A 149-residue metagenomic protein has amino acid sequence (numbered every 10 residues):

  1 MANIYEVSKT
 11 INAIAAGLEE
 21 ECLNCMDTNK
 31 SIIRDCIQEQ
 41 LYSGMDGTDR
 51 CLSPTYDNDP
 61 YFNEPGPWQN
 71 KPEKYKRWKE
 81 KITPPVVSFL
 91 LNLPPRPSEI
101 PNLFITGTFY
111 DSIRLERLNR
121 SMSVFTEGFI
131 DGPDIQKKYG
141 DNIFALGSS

Functional and structural regions predicted by a protein language model:
M1-S149: Short, Lys/Arg-rich flexible segments
